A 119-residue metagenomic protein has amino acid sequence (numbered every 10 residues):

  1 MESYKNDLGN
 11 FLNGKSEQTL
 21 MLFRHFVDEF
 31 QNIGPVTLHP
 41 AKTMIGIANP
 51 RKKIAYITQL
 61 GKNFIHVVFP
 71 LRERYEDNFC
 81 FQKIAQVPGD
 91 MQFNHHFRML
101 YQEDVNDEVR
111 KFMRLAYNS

Functional and structural regions predicted by a protein language model:
M1-S16: A short, surface-exposed helix-loop junction/capping segment
N6, P88, M113: Non-heme Fe(II) oxygenase metal-center motifs and adjacent flexible, charged/small-residue loops
F11-G14, E29, F112: Residues that form generic nucleotide/phosphate-binding pockets
N13-E17, L100-E103: Generic amphipathic alpha-helical segments used as scaffolds and interaction surfaces in large, multi-domain proteins
S16-P35: Amphipathic alpha-helical segments
L22, F26, K53, V109-F112: Amphipathic alpha-helical interface surfaces
L38-H95: Short, conserved beta-strand/beta-arch hydrophobic-aromatic motifs that form part of recognition grooves or interface
M91-S119: Well-ordered alpha/beta subsegment
